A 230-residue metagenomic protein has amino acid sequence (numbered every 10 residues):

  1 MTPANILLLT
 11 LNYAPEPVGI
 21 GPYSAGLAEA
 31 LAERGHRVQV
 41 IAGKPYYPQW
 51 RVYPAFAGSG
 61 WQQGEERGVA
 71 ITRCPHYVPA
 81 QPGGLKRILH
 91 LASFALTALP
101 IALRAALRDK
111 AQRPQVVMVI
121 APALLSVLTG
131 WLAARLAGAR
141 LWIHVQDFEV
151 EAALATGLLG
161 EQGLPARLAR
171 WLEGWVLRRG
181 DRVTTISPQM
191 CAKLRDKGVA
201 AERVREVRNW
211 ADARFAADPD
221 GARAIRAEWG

Functional and structural regions predicted by a protein language model:
M1-G64: N-terminal subdomain of nucleotide-sugar transferases
N5, R37-Q39, R140, R182 (+1 more regions): Residues at the starts of beta-strands that form the adenosine-phosphate
L11, P15, P79-I88, L136-W171 (+1 more regions): Acceptor-binding helix/loop patch of EC 2.4 sugar-transfer enzymes, predominantly nucleotide-sugar-dependent
A42-D109: A conserved catalytic-core segment of Leloir-type glycosyltransferases
K44, Q189, W210: Carbohydrate-associated surface elements
P54-W61, A217-G230: A short helix/loop element that forms part of the nucleotide-sugar donor recognition site in Leloir-type
R87-A102, P114-Q146, E151-A152: An aromatic- and histidine-rich active-site surface loop
L103, L125-L128, L132-A137, G163-T185: Membrane-proximal helix-turn-helix segments that form the acceptor-binding/catalytic region of lipid-linked
